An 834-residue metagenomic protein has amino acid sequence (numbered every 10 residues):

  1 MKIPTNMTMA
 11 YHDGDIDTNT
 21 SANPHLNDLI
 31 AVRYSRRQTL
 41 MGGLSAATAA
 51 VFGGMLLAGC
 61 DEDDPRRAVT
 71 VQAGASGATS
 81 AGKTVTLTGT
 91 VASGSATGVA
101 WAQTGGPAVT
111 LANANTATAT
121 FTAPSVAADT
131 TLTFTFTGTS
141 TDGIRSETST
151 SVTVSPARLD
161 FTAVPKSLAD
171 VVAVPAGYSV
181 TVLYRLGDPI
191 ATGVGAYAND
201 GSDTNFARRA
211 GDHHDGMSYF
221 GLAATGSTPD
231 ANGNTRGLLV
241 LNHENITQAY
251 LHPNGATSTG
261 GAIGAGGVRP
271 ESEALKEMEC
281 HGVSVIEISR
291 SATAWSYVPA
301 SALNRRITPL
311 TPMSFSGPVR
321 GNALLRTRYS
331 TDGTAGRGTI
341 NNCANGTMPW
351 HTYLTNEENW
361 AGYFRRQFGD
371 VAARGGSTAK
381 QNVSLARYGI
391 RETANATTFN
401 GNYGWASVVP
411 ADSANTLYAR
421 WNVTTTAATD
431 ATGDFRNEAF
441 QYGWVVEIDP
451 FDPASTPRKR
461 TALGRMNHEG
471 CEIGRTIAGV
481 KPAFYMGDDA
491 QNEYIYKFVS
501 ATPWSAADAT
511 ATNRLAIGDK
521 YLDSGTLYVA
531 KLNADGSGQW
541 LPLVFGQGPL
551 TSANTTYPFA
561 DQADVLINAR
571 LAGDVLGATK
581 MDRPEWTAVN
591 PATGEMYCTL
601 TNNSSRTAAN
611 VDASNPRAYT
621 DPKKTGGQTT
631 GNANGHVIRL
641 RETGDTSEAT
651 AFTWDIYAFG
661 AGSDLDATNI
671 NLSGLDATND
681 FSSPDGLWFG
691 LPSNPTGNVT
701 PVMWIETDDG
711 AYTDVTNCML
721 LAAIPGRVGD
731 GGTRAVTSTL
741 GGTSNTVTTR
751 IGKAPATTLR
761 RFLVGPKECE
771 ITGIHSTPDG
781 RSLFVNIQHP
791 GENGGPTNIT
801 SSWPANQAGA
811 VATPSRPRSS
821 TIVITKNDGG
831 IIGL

Functional and structural regions predicted by a protein language model:
M1-Q38, S45-M55: N-terminal secretory signal peptides
H25, S155-L834: Conserved small-residue
R66-A75: Proline-enriched interdomain boundary motifs that mark the N-terminal boundary and often initiate the first structured
T88-G94: Acidic, Ser/Thr
G94-A100: Solvent-exposed loop segments of extracellular immunoglobulin-like
A102-F121: Surface-exposed, flexible coil segments in extracellular/virion-facing regions
E147-S155: C-terminal edge beta-strand
